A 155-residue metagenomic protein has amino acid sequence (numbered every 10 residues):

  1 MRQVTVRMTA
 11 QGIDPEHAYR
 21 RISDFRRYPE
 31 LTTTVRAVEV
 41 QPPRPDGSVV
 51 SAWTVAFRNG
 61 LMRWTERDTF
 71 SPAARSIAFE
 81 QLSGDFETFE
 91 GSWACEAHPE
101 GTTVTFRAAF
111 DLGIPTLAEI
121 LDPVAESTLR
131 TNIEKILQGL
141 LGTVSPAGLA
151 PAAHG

Functional and structural regions predicted by a protein language model:
M1-D46, H154-G155: Hydrophobic ligand-binding cavity/cleft-lining segments
Q3, I13, E80, A118-A125: Residue-level detector of alpha-helix boundaries and kinks
D14-R20, T128-N132, I136: Short amphipathic alpha-helical segments
D24-R27, E100, A125, L129 (+1 more regions): Amphipathic alpha-helical protein-protein interaction surfaces
P29-T33, A37-R44, T54-T103, A109-D111 (+4 more regions): Hydrophobic-ligand binding "helix-grip"
V49-S51: Short, well-structured hydrophobic secondary-structure segments
A109-N132: A short acidic/glycine-rich loop-to-helix N-cap element
